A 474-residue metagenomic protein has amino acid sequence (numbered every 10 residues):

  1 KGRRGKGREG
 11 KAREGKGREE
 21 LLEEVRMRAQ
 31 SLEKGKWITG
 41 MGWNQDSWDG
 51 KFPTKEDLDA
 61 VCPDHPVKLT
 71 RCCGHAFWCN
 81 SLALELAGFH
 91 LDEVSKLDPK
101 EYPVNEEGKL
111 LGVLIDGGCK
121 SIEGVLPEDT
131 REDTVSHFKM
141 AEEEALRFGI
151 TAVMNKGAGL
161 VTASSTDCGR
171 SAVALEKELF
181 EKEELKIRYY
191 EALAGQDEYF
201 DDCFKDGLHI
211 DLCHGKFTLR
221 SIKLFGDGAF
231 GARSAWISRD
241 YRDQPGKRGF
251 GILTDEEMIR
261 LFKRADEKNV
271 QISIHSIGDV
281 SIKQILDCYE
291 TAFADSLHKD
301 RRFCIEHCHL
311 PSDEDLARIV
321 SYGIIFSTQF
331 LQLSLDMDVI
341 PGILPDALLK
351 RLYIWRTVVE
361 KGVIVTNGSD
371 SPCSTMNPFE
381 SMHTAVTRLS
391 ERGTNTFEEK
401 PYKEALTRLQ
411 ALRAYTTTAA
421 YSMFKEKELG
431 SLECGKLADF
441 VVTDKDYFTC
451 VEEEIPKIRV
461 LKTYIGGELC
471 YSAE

Functional and structural regions predicted by a protein language model:
K1-F204, A229-R264, K268-I277, S281 (+4 more regions): Divalent metal-binding segments
N44, G159, F225, I277 (+3 more regions): Catalytic metal-binding/acid-base residues of hydrolase active sites
N80, G149, L219, G228 (+6 more regions): Conserved, mostly hydrophobic/aromatic
S136, K263-I272, V280-F303, H307-C308 (+5 more regions): His/Asp/Glu-enriched, well-ordered alpha-helical/loop segment that forms or immediately abuts the divalent-metal
E176, E181-K223, R302-D313, V339-T366: Phosphate/diphosphate-binding loops
K216-S234, G323-L333: Non-cysteine beta-strand/loop elements that form the S-adenosyl-L-methionine
